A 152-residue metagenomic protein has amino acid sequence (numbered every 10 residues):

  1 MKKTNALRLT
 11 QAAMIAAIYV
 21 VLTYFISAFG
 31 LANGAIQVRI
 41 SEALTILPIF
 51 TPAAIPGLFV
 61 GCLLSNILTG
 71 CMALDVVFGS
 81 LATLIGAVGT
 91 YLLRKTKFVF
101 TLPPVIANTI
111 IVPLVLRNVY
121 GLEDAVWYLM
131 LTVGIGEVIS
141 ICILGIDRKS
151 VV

Functional and structural regions predicted by a protein language model:
M1, S150-V152: Accessible peptide chain termini
M1-I49, A53-P56: Hydrophobic transmembrane alpha-helices
Y24-A35, A43, L63-S150: Membrane-embedded alpha-helical hairpins and interfacial helices in multi-pass inner-membrane proteins
G57-G61: Short hydrophobic alpha-helical segments that form membrane-spanning helices or hydrophobic packing faces of helical
